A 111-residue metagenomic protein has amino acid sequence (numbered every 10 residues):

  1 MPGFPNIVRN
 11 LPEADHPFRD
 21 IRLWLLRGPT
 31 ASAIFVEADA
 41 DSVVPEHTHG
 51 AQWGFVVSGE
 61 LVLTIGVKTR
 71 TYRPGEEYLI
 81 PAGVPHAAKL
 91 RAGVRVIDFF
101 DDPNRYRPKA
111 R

Functional and structural regions predicted by a protein language model:
M1-F35, K109: A short, N-terminal "cap"/entry segment at the start of jelly-roll beta-barrel domains of the cupin/DSBH fold
P29-T48: Conserved short histidine dyad/triad with adjacent acidic residue
S32, E60-V62, T69, P85 (+1 more regions): Structural motif
A40, H49-V62, G66: Glycine- and acidic-residue-biased ligand/ion/polar-headgroup-sensing regions
P45-Q52, H86: Histidine-centered active-site/metal-ligand motif
V57-S58, R73-P74, A92: A cytosolic small-molecule/anion-sensing beta-strand core signal
V67-A82: Short acidic-glycine-tyrosine-enriched beta hairpin
A82-Y106: Ligand-binding loop in jelly-roll beta-barrel domains
